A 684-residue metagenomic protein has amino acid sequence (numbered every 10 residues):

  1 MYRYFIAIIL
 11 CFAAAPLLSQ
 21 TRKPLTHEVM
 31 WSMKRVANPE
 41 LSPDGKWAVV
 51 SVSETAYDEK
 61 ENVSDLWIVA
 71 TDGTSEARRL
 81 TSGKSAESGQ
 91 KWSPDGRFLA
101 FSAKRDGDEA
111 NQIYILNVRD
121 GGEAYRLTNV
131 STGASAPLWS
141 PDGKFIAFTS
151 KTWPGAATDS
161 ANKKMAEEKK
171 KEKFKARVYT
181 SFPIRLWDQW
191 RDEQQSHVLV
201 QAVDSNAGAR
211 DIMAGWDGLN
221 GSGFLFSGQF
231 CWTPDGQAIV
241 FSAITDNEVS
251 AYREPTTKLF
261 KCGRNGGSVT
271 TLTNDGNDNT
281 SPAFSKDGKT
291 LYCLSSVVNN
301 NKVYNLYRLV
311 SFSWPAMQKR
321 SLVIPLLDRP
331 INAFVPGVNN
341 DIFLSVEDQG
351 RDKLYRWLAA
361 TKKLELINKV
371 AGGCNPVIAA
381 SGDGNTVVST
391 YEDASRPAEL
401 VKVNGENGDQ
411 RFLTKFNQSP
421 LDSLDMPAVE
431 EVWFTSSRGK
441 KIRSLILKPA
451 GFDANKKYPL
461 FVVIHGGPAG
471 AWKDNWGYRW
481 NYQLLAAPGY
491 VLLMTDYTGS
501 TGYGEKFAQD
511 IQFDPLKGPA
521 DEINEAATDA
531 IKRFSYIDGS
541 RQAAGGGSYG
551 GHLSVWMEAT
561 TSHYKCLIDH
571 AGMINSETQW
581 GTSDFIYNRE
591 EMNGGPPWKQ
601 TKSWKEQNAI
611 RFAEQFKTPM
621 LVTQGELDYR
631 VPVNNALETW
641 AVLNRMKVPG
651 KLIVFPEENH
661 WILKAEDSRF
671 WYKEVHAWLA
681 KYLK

Functional and structural regions predicted by a protein language model:
E28-S64: Beta-strand-rich domains and repeat architectures in extracellular enzymes and scaffolds, especially beta-propellers
M33-A48, K84-S102, E123, S131-I146 (+12 more regions): Conserved beta-propeller blade repeats
D58-V63, D106-N111, Q189-Q194, S250-T257 (+3 more regions): Short, solvent-exposed loop/turn segments at conserved positions within beta-propeller repeat blades
V63-S64, K151-D204, A209-A214, S227 (+6 more regions): Predominantly five- to eight-bladed beta-propeller fold
T71-T74, V118-G121, V203-N206, G263-G267 (+3 more regions): Short loop/turn segments that connect beta-strands within beta-propeller blades
K415-S540, G547, Q579-I586: Cap/lid segment of the alpha/beta-hydrolase catalytic domain
A486, M494-K684: Active-site-proximal cap/loop segments of hydrolase catalytic domains
